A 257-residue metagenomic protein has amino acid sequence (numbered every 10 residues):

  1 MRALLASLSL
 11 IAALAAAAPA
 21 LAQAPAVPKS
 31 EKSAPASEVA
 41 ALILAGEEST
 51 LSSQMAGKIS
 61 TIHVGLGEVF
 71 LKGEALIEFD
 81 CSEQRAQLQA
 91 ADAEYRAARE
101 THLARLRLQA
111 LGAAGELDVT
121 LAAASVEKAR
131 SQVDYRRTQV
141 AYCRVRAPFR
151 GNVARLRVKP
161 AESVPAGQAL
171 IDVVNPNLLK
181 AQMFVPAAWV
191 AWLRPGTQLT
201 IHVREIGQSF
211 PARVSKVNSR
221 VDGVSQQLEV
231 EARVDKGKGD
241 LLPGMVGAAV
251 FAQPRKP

Functional and structural regions predicted by a protein language model:
M1-K29, M245-P257: N-terminal export/targeting signal detector
L21-A56, S215-K216, G247-A249: N-terminal beta-strand block that forms a small beta-sandwich/beta-barrel module immediately after a flexible targeting
S33-E38, R146-A147, H202-P211: Short coil-to-beta-strand transition motifs
L42, S60-H63, V69-A75, R146-W189 (+4 more regions): Surface-exposed patches in structured soluble domains
S52-Q89: N-terminal, post-signal-peptide region of Sec/Tat-exported proteins
E83-T138, R155-L156, A181, S225 (+1 more regions): Alpha-helical coiled-coil segments
A154-L156, S209-P257: Structural microfeature recognizing short secondary-structure transition sites
P195-R204, Q208, A249-F251: Short conserved beta-strand and strand-loop elements enriched in small hydrophobics with frequent Asp/Gly
